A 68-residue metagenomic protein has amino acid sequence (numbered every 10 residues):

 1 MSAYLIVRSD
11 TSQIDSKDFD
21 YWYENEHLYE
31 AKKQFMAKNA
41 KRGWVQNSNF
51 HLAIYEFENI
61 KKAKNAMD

Functional and structural regions predicted by a protein language model:
M1-D68: Macromolecular interaction modules
